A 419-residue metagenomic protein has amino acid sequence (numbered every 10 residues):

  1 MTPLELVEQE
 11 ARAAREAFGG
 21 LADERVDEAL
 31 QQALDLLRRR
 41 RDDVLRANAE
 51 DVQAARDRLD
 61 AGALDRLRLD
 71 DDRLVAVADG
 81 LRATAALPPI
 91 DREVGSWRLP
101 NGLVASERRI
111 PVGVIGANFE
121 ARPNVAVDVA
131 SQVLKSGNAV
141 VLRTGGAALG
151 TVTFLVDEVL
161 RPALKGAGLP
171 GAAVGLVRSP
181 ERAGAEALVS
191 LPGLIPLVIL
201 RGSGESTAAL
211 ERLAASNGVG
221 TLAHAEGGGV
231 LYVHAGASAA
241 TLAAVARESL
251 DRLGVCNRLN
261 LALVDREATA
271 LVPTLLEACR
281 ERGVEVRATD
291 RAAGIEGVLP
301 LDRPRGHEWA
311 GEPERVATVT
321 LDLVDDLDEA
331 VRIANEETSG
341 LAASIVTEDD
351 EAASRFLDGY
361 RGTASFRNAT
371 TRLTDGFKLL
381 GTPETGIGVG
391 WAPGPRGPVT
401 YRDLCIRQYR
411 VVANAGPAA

Functional and structural regions predicted by a protein language model:
M1-E107, Q132: N-terminal Rossmann-like NAD(P)+-binding subdomain of aldehyde/semialdehyde dehydrogenases
T2, R39, E120-N124, D128-A139 (+2 more regions): ALDH superfamily catalytic-core signature
T2-A11, R46, E348-A419: C-terminal segments
D23-E28, A167-V174, L253, R258-L259 (+4 more regions): Flexible, glycine/charged-enriched surface loops at secondary-structure junctions
E93-A240: Rossmann-like NAD(P) dinucleotide-binding subdomain of oxidoreductase/dehydrogenase enzymes
L231-G236, A262-R266, D322-V324, V346-E348 (+1 more regions): Short beta-strand-to-turn element immediately C-terminal to the catalytic PLP-Schiff-base lysine in fold type I
R266-T370, D375-F377: NAD(P)-dependent aldehyde/semialdehyde dehydrogenase
